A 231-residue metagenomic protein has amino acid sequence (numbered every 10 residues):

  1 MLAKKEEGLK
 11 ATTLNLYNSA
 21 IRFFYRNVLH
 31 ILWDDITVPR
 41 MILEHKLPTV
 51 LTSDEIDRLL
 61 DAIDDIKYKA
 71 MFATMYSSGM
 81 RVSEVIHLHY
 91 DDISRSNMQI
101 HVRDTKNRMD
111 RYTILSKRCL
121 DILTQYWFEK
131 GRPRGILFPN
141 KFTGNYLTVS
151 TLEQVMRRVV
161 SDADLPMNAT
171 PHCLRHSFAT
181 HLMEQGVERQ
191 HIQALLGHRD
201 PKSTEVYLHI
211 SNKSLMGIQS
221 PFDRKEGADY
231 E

Functional and structural regions predicted by a protein language model:
M1-E231: Conserved catalytic core of the tyrosine transesterase superfamily
